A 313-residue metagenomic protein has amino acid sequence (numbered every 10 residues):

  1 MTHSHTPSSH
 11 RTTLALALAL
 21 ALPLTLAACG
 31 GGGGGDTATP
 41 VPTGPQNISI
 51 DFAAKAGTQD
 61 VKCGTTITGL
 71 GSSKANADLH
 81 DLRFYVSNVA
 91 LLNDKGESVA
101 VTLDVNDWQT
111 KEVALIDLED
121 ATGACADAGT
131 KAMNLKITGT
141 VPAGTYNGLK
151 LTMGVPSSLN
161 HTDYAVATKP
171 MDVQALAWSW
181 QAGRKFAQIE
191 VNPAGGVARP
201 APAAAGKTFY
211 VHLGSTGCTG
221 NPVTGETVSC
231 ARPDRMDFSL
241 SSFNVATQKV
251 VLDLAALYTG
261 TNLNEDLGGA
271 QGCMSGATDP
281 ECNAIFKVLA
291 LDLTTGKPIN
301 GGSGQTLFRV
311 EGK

Functional and structural regions predicted by a protein language model:
T2-A17: Bacterial N-terminal signal peptides that target proteins for export
L18, D36-T37: N-terminal leader/targeting segments and the immediately adjacent pre-domain N-terminus
T25-A28: C-terminal motif of bacterial Sec signal peptides marking the signal peptidase cleavage site
G30-G34: Bacterial signal peptide processing site
P40-K313: A short, solvent-exposed, low-complexity linear motif enriched for acidic/polar residues with Pro/Gly/Ser/Thr
